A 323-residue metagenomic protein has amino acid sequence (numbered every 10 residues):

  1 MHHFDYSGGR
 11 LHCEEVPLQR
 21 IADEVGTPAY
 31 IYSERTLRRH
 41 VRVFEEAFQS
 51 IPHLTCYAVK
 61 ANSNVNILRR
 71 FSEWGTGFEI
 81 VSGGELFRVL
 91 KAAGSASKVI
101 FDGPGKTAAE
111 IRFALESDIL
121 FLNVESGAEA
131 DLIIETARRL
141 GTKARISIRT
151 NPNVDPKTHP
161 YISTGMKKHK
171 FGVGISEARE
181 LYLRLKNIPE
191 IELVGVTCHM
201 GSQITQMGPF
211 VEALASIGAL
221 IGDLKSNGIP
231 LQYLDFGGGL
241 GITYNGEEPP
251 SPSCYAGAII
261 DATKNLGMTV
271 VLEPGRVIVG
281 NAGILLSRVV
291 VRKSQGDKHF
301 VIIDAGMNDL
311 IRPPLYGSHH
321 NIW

Functional and structural regions predicted by a protein language model:
M1-A144, I188-E192, A219-G222, S226-I229: A charged N-terminal "starter" segment
A58, R145-N151, T197-H199, D235-G237 (+1 more regions): Short beta-strand segments
A109, D155-P160, I242-T243: Short acidic/His/Gly/Ser-rich catalytic and metal-binding motifs that mark active-site loops of diverse hydrolases
E116-S117, S126-E192: Conserved anion-binding
K143, I217-A219, D223, Y255-L266: Alpha-helix-loop-beta-strand connector modules within alpha/beta enzyme cores
M200-G201, L234-T243, P274-R276: Glycine-rich beta-strand-to-loop/alpha-helix junction loops that act as flexible
Q206-E212, T243-Y255, N281-V291: Short glycine/threonine-rich loop-to-helix capping motif typified by GTGT followed within a few residues by an Asp-Pro
A258, G267-W323: Charged (often Lys/Glu-rich) extended helix/loop segments that serve as interaction or gating elements
